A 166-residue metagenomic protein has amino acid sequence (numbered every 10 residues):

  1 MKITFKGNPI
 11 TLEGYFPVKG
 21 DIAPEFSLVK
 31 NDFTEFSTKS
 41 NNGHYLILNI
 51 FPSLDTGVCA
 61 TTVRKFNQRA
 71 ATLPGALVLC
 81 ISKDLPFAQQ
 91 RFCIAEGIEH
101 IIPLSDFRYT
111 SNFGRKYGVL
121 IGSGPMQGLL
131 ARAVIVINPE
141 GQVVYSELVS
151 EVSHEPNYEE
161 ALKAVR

Functional and structural regions predicted by a protein language model:
M1-R166: Chalcogenol-based redox active-site neighborhoods
